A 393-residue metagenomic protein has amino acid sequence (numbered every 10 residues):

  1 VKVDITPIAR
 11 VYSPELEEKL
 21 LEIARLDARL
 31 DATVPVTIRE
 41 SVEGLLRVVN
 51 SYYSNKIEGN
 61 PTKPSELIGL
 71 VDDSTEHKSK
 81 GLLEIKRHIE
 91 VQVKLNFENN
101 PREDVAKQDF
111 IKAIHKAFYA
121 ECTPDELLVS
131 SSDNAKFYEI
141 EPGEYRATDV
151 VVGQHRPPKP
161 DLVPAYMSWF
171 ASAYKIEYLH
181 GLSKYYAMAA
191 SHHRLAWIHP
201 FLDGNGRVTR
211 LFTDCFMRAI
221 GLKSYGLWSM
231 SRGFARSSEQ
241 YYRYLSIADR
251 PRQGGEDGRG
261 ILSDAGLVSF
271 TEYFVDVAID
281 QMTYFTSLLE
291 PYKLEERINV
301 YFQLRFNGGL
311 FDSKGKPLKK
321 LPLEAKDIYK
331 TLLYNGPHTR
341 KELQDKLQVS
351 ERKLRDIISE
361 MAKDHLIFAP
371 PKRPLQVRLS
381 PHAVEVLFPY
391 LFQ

Functional and structural regions predicted by a protein language model:
V1-Q393: FIC/Doc superfamily catalytic core
